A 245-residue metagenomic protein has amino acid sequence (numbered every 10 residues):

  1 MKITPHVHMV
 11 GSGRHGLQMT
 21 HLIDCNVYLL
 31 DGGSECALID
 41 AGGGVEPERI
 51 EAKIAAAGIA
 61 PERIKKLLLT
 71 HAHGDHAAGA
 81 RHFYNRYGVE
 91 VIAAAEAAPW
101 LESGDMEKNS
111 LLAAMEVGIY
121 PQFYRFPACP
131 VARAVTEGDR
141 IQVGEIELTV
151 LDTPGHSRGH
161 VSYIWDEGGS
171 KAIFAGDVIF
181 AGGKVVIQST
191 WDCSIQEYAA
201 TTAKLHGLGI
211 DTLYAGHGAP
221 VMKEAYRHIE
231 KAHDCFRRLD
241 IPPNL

Functional and structural regions predicted by a protein language model:
M1-A57, S162-G176: Conserved beta-strand hairpin/beta-sheet module of binuclear metal-dependent hydrolase folds, prominently
I3, R86-Y87, G209: Short, structured coil segments at secondary-structure junctions
H6, L30, D40, I50 (+9 more regions): Divalent metal-coordination and catalytic microenvironments
V7-H15, I119-F123, G144-L148: Short Pro/Gly-enriched beta-strand edge/turn motifs at strand-loop
G13-M19, L67-T70, V150-T153, S189-C193: Short, flexible loop segments at the rims of nucleotide/cofactor-binding pockets, characterized by
Q18-T20, Y124-R125, P130-A132, D152-P154: Short Gly/Pro-enriched turn/cap motifs at secondary-structure boundaries
C36, G43-V45, R140, I146-N244: Metallo-beta-lactamase
V45-E48, A55-R140, K231-L239: Active-site HxH/HxHxD metal-binding segment of metal-dependent hydrolases
